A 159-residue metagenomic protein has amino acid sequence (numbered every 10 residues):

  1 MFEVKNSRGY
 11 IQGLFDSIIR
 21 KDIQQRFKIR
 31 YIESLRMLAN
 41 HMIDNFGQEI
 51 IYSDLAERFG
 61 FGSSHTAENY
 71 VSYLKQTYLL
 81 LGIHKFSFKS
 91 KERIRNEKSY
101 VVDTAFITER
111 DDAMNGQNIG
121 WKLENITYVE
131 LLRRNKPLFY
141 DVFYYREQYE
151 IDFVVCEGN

Functional and structural regions predicted by a protein language model:
F2-G158: Accessory nucleic acid-recognition modules appended to NTPase machines
